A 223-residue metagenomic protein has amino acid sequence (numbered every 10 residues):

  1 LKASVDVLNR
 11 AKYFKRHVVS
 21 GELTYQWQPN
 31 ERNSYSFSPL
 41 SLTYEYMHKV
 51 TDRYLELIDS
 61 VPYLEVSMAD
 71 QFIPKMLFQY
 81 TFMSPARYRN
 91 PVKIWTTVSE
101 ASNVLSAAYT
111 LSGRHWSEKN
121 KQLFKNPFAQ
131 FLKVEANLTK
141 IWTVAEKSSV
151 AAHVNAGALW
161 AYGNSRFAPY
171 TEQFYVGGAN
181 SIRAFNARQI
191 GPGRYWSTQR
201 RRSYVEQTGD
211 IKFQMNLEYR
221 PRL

Functional and structural regions predicted by a protein language model:
L1-D6, E22-Y25: Predominantly transmembrane beta-strands of Gram-negative outer membrane beta-barrel pores used for transport
D6-R10, V66-A69: Short strand-turn segments of transmembrane beta-barrel domains in outer membranes, especially the first one or two
V7-H17, N164: Solvent-exposed loop/turn segments connecting transmembrane beta-strands in outer-membrane beta-barrel proteins
N9-A11, P29, A86, S102: Residues that cap or initiate secondary-structure elements
Y13-R16, N33-Y35, Y80: Long, compositionally biased non-active-site segments enriched in small/hydrophobic residues and glycine
S20-L23, D52-Y54: Beta-propeller fold recognition
L23-P29, L138: Long, low-hydrophobicity, solvent-exposed regions enriched in small/turn-prone and acidic residues
S36-R222: C-terminal outer-membrane beta-barrel translocator/porin domains of Gram-negative envelope proteins and their
